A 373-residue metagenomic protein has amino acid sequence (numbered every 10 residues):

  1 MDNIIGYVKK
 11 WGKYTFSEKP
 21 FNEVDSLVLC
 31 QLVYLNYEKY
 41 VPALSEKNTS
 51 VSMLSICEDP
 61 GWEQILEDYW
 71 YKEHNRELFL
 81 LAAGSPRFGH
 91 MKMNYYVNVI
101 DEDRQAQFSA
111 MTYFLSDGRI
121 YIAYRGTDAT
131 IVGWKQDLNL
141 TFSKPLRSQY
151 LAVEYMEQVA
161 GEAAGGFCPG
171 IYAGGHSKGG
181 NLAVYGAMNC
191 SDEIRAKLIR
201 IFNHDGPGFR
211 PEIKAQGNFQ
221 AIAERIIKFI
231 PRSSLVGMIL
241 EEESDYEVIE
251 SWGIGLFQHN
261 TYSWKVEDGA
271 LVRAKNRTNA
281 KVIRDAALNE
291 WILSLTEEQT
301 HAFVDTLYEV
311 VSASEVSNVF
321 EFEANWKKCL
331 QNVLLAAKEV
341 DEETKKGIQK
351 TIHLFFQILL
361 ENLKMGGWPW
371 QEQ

Functional and structural regions predicted by a protein language model:
M1-V24, L29, Y34-Y40, S45-H90 (+7 more regions): Alpha/beta hydrolase fold serine-hydrolase catalytic domain that processes acyl esters and thioesters
G174-G179, A183: Gly/Ala-rich beta-loop-alpha elbow adjacent to hydrolase catalytic centers
A183-D192: Short glycine-enriched nucleophile-adjacent loop and the immediately C-terminal alpha-helix near the catalytic center
